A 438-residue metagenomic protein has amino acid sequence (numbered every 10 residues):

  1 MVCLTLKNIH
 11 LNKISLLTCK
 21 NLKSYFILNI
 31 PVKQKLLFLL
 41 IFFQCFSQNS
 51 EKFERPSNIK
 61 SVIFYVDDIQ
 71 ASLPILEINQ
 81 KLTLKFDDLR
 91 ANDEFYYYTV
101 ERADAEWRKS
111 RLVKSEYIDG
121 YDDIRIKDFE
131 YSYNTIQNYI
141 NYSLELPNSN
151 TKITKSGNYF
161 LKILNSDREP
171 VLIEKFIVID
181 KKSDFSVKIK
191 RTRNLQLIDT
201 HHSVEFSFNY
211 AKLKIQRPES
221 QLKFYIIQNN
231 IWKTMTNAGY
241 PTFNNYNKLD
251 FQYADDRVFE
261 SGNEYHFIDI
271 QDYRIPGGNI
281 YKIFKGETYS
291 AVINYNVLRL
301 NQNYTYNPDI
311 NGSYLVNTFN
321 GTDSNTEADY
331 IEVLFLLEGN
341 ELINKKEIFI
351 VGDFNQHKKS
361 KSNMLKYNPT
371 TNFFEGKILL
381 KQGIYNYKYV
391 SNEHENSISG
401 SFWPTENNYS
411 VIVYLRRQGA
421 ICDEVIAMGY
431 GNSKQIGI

Functional and structural regions predicted by a protein language model:
M1-S50: Bacterial Sec-dependent N-terminal signal peptides
Q48-L76, D180-L195, D309-T322: Short, compositionally biased P/S/T/A/G/V-rich stretches that sit at domain boundaries
F53-E54, V178-H201, P404-G429: Low-complexity, Pro/Ser/Thr- and charge-rich linker/hinge segments at domain boundaries
S61-R102, L197-F208, D323-F335: Contiguous beta-strand segments within globular domains
N92-G120, Q216-G239, K346-Q356: Extended low-complexity, serine/threonine- and proline-enriched intrinsically disordered segments
D119-Y142, W232-P241, L334-Q382, H394-G419: Aromatic-rich carbohydrate-binding modules that target alpha-glucans
N138-S149, S156, I163: Ligand-binding face of N-terminal immunoglobulin V-set domains in extracellular IgSF glycoproteins
N294-N344, K434-I436: Basic K/R-rich, polyanion-interacting modules in nucleoproteins and related proteins
